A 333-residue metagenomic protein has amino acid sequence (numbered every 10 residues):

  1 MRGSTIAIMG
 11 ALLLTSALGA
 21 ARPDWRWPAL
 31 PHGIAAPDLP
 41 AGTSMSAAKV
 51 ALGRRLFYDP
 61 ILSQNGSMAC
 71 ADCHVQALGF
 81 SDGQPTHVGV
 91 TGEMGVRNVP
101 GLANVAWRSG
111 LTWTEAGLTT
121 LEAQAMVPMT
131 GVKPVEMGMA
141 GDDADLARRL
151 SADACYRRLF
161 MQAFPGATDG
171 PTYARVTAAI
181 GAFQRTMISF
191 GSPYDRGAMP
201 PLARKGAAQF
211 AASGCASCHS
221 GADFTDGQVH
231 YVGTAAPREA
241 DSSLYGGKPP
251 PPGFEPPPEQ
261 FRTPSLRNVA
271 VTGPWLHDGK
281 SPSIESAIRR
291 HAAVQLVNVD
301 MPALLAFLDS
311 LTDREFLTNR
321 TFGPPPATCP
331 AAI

Functional and structural regions predicted by a protein language model:
M1-S4: Positively charged n-region of N-terminal signal peptides that target proteins for export
A7-S16: Bacterial N-terminal signal peptides
L18-A20: Sec/Tat signal peptide C-region and signal peptidase I cleavage site
R22-V127, P193-R290, L296-V297, L317-I333: Short glycine/threonine-rich turn/loop motifs
W107-S109, E136-G141, P252-F254, D300-L304: Low-complexity, flexible helical/coil segments
V132-M139, R149: A gly/proline- and charged-residue-enriched helix-loop-helix capping module
D143-F190, K280-I333: C-terminal capping alpha-helices of c-type cytochrome domains
